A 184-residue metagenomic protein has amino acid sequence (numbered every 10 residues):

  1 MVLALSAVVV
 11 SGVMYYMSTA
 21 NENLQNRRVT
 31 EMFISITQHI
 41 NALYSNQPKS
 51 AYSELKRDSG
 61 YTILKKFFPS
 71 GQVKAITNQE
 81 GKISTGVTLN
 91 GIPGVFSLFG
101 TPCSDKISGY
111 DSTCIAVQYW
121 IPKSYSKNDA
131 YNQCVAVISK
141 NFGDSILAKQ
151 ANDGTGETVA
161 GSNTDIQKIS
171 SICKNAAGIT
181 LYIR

Functional and structural regions predicted by a protein language model:
M1-M32: N-terminal single-pass transmembrane signal-anchor helix
V10, M17, G86, D153-A160: Short linear motifs at secondary-structure transitions and domain/linker junctions
Y16-A20, T30-A51: N-terminal alpha-helical signal peptides/signal-anchor transmembrane segments
I36, I40, I115-Y119, L181: Hydrophobic beta-strand residues in large extracellular and virion-surface proteins
N41-N46, E80-T88, A177-R184: Short, surface-exposed, charge-dense and proline/glycine-enriched linear segments
N41-S45, T62-K66, S70, K140 (+2 more regions): Polar/charged alpha-helical tracts
K49-L147: Extracellular/periplasmic head regions of type IV pilus-like filament subunits
D144-R184: Glycine-rich, aromatic-bearing surface loops/beta-hairpins
